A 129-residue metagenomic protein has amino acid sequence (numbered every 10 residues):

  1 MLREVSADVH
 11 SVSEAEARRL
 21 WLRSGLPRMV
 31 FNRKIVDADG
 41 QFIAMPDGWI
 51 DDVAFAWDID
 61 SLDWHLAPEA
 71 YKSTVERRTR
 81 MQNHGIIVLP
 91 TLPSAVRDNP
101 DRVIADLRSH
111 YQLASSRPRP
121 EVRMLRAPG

Functional and structural regions predicted by a protein language model:
M1-G129: Surface segments flanking catalytic/ligand-binding clefts of nucleic-acid enzymes
